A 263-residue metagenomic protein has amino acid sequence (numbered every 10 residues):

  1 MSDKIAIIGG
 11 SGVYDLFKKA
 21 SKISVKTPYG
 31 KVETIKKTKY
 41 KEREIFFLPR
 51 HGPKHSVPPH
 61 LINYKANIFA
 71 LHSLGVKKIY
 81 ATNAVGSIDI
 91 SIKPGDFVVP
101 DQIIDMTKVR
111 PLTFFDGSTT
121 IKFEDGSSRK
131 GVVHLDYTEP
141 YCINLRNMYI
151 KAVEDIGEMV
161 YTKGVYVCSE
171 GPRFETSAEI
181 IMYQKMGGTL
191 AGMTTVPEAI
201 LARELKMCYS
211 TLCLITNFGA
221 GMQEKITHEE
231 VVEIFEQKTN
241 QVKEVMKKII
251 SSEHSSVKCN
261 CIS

Functional and structural regions predicted by a protein language model:
M1-Y137: Metabolite-binding pocket within alpha/beta catalytic cores that recognizes anionic/polar moieties
I68, I180, V196-A199: Generic hydrophobic/aromatic pocket-lining and core-packing "Φ" positions
H72-G75, Q184, R203: Non-catalytic positions within long, well-ordered alpha-helices that form the structural scaffold/packing of enzyme
D136-K185: Active-site rim beta-loop-alpha module in soluble metabolic enzymes
M193-E230: Zn-dependent metallopeptidase/amidohydrolase metal-coordination segment
A220-S263: His/Asp/Glu-rich mid-to-C-terminal helical/loop segments that flank catalytic regions of hydrolases
